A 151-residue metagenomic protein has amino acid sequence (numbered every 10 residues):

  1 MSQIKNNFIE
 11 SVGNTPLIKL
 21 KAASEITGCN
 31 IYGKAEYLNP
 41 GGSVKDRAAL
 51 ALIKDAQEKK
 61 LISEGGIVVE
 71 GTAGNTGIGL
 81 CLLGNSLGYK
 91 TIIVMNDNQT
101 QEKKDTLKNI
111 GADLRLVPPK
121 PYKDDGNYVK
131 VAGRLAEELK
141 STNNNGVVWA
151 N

Functional and structural regions predicted by a protein language model:
M1-N151: PLP-dependent amino-acid enzyme catalytic core
